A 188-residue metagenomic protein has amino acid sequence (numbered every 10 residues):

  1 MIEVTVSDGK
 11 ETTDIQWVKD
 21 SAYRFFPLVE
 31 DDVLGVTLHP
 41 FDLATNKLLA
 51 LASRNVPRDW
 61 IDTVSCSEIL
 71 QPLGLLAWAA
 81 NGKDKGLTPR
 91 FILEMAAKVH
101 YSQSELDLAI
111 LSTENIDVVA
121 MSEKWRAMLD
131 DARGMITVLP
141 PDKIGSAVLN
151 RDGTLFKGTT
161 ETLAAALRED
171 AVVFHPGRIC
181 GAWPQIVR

Functional and structural regions predicted by a protein language model:
M1-R188: Compositionally biased terminal segments of proteins
